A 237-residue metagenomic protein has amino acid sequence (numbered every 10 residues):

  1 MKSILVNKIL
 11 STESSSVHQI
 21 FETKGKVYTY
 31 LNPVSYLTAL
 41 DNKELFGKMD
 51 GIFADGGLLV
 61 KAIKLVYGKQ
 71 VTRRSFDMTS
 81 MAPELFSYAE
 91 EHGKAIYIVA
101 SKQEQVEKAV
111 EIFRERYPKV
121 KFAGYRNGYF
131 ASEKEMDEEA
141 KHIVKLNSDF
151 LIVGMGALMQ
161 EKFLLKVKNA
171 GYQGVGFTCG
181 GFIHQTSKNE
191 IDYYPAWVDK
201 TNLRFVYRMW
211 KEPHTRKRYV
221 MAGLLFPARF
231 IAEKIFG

Functional and structural regions predicted by a protein language model:
M1-D77: N-terminal nucleotide/polyanion-binding subdomain common to many enzyme families
G25, K94, G171-V175: A short helix->loop->beta-strand "cap" motif at the edges of active sites that frequently abuts
P33-S35, L58, M155-M159, F182: Short glycine-rich anion-binding loops that position phosphate/pyrophosphate groups of nucleotides and phosphorylated
I52-A54, R74-S75, K119-Y125, G171-G180: Short hydrophobic/aromatic-enriched beta-strand-loop microsegments
V60, K64-H142, L146-N147: Conserved beta-alpha
K61, V66, Y193-G237: A transmembrane-helix-recognition feature enriched in membrane-embedded lipid enzymes and envelope glyco-/phospholipid
N127-A131, Q173-M209: Short, flexible loop segments at boundaries between secondary-structure elements
I143, N147-I152, G156-A157: Proline-aspartate-enriched helix->loop->beta-strand connector
